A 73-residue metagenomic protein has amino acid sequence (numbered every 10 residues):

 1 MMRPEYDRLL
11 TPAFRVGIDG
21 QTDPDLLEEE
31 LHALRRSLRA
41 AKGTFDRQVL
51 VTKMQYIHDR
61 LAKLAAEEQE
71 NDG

Functional and structural regions predicted by a protein language model:
M1-R39: N-terminal acidic leader/helix
L26-D72: Short, charge-rich amphipathic interface segments used for partner binding and complex assembly
